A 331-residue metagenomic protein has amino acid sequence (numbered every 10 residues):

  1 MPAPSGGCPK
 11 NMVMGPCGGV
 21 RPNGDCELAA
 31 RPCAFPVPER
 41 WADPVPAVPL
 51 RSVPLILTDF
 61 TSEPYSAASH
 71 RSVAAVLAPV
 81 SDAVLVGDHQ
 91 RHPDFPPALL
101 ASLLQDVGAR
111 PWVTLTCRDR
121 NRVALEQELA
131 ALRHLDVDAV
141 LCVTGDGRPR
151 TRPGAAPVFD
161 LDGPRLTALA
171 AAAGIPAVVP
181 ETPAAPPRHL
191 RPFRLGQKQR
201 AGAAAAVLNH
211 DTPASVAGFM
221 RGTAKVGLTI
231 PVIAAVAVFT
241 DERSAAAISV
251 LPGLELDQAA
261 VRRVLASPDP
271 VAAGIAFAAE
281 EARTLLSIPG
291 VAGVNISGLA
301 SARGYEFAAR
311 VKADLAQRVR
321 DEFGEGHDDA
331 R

Functional and structural regions predicted by a protein language model:
M1-P46: Cysteine-cluster motifs in flexible loop/terminal segments that predominantly coordinate metals
V45-A83, D94: Conserved N-terminal beta1-alpha1 strand-loop-helix module at the mouth
V48-P49, S62-P64, G145, A156-A184 (+3 more regions): Active-site pocket-lining/capping segments in soluble small-molecule metabolic enzymes
P49-L50, A74-P79, A98-G108, L129-V137 (+4 more regions): Acidic (Asp/Glu)-rich catalytic clusters
P54-F60, D82-V86, P111-L115, V140-C142 (+5 more regions): Hydrophobic faces of well-ordered beta-strands that scaffold small-molecule active sites in alpha/beta enzyme cores
E63-L77, R122-A130, P187-Q197, I275-T284: Short, acidic/polar
A67-A68, Q90-L104, R120-E128, D146-L169 (+3 more regions): Active-site-adjacent beta->alpha loops and helix N-cap segments on the catalytic face of soluble alpha/beta enzymes
R191-A246: Aromatic-anchored, glycine/proline-accented short structural segments that stabilize local strand-turns or short
